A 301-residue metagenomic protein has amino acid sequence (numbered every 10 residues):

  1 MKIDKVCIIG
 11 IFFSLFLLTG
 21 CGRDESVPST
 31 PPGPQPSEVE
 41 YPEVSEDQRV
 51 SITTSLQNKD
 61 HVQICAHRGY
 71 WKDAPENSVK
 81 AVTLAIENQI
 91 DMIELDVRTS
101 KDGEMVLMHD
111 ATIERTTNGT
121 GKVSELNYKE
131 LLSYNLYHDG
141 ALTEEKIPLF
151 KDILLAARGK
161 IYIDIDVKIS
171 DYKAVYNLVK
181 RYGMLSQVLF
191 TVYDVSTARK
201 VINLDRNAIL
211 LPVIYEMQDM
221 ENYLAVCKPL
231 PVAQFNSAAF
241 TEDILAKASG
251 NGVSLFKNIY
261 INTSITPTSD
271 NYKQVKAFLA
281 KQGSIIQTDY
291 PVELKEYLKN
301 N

Functional and structural regions predicted by a protein language model:
M1-I9: Bacterial N-terminal signal peptides that target proteins for export
K2, F16-G20, D96: Non-catalytic effector/regulatory segments
I3, F13, K59-V62: Exposed boundary/loop context
I9-L17: Bacterial N-terminal signal peptides
C21-N301: Phosphate-group recognition and catalysis centered on beta-loop-alpha active-site segments
